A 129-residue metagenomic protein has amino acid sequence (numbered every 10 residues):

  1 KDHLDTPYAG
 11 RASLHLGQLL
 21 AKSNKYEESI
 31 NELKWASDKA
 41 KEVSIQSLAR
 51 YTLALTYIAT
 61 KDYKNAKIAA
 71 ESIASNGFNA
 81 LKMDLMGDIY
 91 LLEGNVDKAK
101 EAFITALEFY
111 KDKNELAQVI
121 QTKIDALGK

Functional and structural regions predicted by a protein language model:
D2-A9, S23, D38-Q46, A74-L81 (+1 more regions): Short solvent-exposed coil/turn linkers within tandem alpha-helical repeat scaffolds
D97-K129: Terminal, low-structured helical/coil segments at or just beyond the last alpha-helical repeat
